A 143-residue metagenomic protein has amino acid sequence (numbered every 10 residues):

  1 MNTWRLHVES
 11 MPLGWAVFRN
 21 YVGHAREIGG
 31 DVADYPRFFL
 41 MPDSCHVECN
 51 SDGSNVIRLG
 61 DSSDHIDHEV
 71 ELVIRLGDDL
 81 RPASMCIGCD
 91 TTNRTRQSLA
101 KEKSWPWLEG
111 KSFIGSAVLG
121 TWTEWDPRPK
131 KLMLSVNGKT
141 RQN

Functional and structural regions predicted by a protein language model:
M1-N143: Catalytic-core "active-site belt" of small-molecule-metabolizing enzymes, emphasizing His/Asp/Glu-rich regions
